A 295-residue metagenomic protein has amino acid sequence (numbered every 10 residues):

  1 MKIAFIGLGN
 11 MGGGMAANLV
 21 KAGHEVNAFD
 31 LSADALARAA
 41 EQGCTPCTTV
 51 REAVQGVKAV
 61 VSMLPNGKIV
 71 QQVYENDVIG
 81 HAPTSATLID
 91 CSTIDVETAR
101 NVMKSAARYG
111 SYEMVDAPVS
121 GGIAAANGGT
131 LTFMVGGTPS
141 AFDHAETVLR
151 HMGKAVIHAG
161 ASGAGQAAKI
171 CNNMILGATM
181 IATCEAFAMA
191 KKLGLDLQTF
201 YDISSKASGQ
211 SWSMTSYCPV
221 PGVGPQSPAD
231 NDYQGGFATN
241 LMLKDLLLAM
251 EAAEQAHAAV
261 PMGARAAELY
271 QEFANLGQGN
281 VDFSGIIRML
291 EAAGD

Functional and structural regions predicted by a protein language model:
M1-M63, A82, A86, S92 (+2 more regions): NAD(P)+-binding Rossmann beta1-loop-alpha1 motif at the extreme N-terminus of oxidoreductases
L8, I94-N173: Rossmann-fold dinucleotide-binding core
M15-A16, V102, V148, M189: Hydrophobic residues within alpha-helices that form the first helical element adjacent to the glycine-rich loop
G23, G43, G110-S111, G194 (+1 more regions): Glycine-centered short loops/turns at secondary-structure junctions
V50-E113: Rossmann-fold NAD(P) dinucleotide-binding segment
G165-G294: Helical "substrate-binding/catalytic lid" subdomain of Rossmann-like NAD(P)-dependent dehydrogenases/reductases
